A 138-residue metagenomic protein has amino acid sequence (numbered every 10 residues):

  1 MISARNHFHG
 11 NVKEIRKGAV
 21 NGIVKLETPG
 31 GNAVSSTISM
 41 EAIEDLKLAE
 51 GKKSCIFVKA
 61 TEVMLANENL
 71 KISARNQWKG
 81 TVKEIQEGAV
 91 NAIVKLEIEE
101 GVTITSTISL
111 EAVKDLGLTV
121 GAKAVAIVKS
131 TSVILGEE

Functional and structural regions predicted by a protein language model:
M1-E14, A33, M40-E84, V90-A92 (+1 more regions): Glycine/charge-rich catalytic "coupling/switch" loops of P-loop NTPases
N6, K17, T28: Conserved strand-loop elements at the edges of beta-sheets that form or border functional pockets
R16-K17, Q86, E100: Intrinsically disordered, low-complexity segments enriched in glycine/proline and serine/threonine
A19-K25, G88-K95: Short aromatic-glycine-enriched beta-strand elements
K25-V34, L96-I104: OB-fold (S1/OB) nucleic-acid-binding surfaces
T107: C-terminal binding/interaction regions
